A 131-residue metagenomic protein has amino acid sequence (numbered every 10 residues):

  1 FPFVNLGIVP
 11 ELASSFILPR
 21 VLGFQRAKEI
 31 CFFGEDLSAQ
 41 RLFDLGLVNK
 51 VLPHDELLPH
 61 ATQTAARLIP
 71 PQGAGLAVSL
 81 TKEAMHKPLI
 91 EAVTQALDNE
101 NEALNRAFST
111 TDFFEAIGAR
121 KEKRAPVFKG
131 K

Functional and structural regions predicted by a protein language model:
F1-C31, H60-A65: CoA-thioester-processing core
L18, L42, T81, R120: Terminal peptide-recognition signature
G34-R41: Acidic, divalent-metal-coordinating active-site segment for phosphoryl/phosphodiester hydrolysis, typified by short
A39, V48-D98, V127-K131: C-terminal long alpha-helix characteristic of the crotonase
L45-G46, K123: Structural motif
D112-F113: Interdomain hinge/lid region at the active-site interface of Rossmann-like NAD(P)-dependent oxidoreductases
